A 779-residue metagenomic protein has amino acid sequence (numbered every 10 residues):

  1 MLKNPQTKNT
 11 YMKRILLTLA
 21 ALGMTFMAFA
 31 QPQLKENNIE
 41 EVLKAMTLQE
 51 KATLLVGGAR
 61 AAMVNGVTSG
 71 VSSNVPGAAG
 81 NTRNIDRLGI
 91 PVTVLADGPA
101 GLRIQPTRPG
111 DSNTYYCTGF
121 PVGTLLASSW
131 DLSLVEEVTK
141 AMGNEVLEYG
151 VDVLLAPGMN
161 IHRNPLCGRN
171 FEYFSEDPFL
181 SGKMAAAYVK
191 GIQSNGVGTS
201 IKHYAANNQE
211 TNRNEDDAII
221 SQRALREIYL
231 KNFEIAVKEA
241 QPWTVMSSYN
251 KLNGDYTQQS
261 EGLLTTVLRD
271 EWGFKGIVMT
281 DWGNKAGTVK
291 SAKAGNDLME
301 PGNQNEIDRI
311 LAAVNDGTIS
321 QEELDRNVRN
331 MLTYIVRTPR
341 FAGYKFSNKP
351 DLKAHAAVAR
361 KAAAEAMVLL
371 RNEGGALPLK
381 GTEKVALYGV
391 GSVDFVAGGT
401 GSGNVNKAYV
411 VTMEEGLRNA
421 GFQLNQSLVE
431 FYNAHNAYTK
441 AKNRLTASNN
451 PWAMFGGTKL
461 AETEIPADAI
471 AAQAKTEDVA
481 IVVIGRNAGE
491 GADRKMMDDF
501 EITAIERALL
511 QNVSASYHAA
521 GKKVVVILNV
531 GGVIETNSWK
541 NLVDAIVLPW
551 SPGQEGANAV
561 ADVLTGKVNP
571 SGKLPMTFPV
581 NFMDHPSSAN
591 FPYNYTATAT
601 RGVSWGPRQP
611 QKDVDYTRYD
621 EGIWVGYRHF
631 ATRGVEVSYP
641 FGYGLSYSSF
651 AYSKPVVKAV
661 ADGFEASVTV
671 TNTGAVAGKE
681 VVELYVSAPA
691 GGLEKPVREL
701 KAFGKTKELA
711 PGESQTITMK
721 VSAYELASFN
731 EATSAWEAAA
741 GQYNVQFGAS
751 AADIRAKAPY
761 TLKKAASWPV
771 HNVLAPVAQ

Functional and structural regions predicted by a protein language model:
M1-L34: Bacterial Sec-dependent N-terminal signal peptides
Q31-S728, A735-F747, A751, V773-Q779: Glycoside hydrolase catalytic-domain context in secreted enzymes
D753-P769: Short beta-strand elements
